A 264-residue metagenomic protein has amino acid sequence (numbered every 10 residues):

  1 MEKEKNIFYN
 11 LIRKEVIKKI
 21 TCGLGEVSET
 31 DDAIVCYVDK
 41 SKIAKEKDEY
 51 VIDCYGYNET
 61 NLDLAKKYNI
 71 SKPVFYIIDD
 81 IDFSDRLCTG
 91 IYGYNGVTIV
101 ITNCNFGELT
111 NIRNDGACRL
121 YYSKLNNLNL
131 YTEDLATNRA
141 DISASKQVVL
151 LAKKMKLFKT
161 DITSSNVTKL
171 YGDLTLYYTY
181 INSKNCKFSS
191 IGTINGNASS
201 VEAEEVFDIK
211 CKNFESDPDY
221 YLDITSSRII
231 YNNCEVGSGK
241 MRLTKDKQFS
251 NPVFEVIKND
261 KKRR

Functional and structural regions predicted by a protein language model:
M1-N10, V16-L24, F254-R264: Extracellular/surface-exposed low-complexity segments
V27-R264: Extended beta-solenoid/beta-helix repeat architectures
